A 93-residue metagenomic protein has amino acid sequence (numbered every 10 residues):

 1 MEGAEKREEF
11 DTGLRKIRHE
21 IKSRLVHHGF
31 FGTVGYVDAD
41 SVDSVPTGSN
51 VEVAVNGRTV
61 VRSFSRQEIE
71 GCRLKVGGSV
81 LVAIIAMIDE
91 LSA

Functional and structural regions predicted by a protein language model:
M1-A39, R73-I85: Negatively charged, low-complexity tracts enriched in Asp/Glu with abundant Ser/Thr
V34-G57: Short edge beta-strands and adjacent turn/loop segments
A54-V82: Intrinsically disordered, low-complexity regulatory segments enriched in Ser/Thr/Pro and charged residues
S92-A93: Short, charged, intrinsically disordered terminal tails
